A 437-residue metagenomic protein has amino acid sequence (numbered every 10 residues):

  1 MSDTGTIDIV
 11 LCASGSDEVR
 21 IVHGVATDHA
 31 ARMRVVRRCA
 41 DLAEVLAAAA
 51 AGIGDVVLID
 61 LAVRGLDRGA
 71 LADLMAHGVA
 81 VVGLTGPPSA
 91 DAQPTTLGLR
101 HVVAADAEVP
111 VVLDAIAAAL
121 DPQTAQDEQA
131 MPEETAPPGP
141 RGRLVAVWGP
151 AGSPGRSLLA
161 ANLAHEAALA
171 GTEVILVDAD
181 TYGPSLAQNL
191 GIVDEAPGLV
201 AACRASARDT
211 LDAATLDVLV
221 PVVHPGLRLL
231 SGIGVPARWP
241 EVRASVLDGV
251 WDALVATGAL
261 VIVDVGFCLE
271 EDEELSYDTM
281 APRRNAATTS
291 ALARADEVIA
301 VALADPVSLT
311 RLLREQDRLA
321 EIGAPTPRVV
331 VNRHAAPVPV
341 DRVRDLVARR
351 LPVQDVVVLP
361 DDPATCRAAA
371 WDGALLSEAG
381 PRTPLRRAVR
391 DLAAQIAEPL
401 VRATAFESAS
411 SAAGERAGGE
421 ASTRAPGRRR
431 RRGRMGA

Functional and structural regions predicted by a protein language model:
M1-L144, R204-T210, E321, T326-P327 (+5 more regions): Acidic-aromatic/histidine active-site loop/patch
L11, V56-D60, A146, L229-S231 (+3 more regions): Structural motif
G78, L99, G171, G258 (+1 more regions): Short, well-ordered alpha-helix to beta-strand connector turns
V102-V103, I299, L359: A structural signal for hydrophobic residues in beta-strands of small regulatory alpha/beta folds
M131-I175: Walker A (P-loop) phosphate-binding motif
A167-L229, P240, G249-W251, D278: Phosphate-binding loop that captures ATP/GTP phosphates
E241, S245-W251, A256, L260 (+1 more regions): Conserved catalytic-core segment of NTP-binding enzymes
R333-P337, R344-L376, V389: Beta-strand-loop-alpha "switch" segments that mediate conformational coupling across diverse proteins
